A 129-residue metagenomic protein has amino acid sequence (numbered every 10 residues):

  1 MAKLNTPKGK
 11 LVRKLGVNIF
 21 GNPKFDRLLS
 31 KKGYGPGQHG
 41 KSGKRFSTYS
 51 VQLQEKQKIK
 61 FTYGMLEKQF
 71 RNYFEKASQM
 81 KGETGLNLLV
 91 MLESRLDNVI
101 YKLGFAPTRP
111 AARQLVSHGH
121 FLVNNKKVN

Functional and structural regions predicted by a protein language model:
M1-L103, K126-N129: Ferredoxin-like alpha/beta domains used as RNA- or RNAP-binding modules
A106-R109: Beta-rich strand-turn-strand
A111-N129: A contiguous pocket-lining binding segment that forms or flanks enzyme active sites
